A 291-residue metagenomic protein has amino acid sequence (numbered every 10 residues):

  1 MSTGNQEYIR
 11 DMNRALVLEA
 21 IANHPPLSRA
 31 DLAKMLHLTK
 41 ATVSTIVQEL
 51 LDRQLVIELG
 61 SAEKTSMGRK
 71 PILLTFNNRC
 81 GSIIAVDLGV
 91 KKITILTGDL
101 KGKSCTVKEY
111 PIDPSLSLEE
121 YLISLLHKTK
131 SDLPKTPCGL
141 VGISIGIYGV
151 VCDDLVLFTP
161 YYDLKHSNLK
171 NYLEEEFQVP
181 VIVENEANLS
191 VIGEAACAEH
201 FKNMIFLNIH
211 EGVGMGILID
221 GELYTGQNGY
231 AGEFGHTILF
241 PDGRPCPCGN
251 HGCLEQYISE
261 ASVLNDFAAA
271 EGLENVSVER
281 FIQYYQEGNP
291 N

Functional and structural regions predicted by a protein language model:
M1-G139, E176-F177, A198, D242-P245 (+1 more regions): ATP-binding/phosphotransfer module of carbohydrate and carboxylate kinases, centering on a glycine-rich
L73, I83-D87, L140-S144, M204-N208 (+1 more regions): Short glycine-aspartate micro-motif
L74, V151, V156, Y161-L164 (+5 more regions): Short clusters of hydrophobic/aromatic residues that line enzyme substrate/ligand-binding pockets
V90, L189, E211: Short, glycine/acidic-enriched loop or turn micro-motifs at the edges of active sites
K91-I93, V150-C152, G214: Short, acidic Gly/Pro/Ser/Thr-rich loop/turn segments
S104-N203: Glycine-rich phosphate-binding loop and adjoining helix at the ATP-binding site of ATP-dependent phosphoryl-transfer
F201-Y257: Glycine-rich phosphate-binding loop of actin/hexokinase-like ATP-binding domains
